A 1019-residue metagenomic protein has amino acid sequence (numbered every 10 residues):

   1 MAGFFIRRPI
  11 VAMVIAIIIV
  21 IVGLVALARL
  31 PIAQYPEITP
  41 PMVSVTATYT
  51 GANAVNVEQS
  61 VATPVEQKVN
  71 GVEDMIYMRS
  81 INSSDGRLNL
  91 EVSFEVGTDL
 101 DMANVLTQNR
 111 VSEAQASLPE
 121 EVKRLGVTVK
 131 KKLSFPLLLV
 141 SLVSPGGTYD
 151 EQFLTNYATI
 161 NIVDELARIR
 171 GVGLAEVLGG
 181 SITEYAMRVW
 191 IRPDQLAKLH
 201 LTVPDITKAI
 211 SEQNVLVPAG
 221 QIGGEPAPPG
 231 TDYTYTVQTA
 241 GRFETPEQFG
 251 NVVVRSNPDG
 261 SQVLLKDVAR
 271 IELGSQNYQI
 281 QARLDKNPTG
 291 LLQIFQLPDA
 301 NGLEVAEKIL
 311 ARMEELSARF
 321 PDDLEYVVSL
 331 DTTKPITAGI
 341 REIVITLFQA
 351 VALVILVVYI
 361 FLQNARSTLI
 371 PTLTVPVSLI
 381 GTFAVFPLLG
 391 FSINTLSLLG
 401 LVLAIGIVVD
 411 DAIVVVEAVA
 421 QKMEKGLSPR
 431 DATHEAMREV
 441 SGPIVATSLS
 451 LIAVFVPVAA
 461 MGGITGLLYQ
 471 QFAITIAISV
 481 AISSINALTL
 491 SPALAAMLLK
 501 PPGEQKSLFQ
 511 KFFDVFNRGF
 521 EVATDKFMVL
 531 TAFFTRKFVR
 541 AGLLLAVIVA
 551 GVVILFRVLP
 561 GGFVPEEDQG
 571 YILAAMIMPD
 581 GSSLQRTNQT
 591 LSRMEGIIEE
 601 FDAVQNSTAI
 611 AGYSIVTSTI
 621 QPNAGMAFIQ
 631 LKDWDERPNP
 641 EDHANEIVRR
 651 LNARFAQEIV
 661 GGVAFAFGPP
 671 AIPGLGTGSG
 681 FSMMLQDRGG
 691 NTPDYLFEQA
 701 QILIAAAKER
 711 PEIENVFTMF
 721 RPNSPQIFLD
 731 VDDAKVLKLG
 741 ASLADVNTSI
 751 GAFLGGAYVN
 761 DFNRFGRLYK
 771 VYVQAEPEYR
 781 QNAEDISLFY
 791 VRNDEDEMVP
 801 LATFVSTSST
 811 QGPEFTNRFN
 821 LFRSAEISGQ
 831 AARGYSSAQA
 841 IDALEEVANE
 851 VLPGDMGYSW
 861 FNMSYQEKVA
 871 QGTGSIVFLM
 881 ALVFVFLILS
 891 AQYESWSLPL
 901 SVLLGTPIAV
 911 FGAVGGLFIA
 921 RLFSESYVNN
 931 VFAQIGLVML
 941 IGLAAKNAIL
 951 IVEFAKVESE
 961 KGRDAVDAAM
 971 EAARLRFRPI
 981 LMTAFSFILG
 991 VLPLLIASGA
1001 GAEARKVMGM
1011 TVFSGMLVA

Functional and structural regions predicted by a protein language model:
M1-L30, V440, Q510-P565, R649 (+1 more regions): Signature of alpha-helical transmembrane segments and their immediate interfacial
A2, I405-V419, V440-A460, L467-F513 (+7 more regions): Transmembrane alpha-helices and their membrane-interface boundaries in multi-pass membrane transporters and channels
I10, I17-N53, S112-E121, P387 (+8 more regions): Transmembrane helices with small-residue packing motifs
M13, V20, V25, R29 (+16 more regions): Surface-exposed amphipathic alpha-helical segments in non-transmembrane regions that serve as interaction surfaces
V22-R29, Q34, A352-Q421, S428 (+6 more regions): Hydrophobic transmembrane alpha-helices and their membrane-interface caps in long multi-pass transport proteins
V45, L166, F472, P907 (+2 more regions): Structured binding elements
G179-G180, Y185, W190, Q195 (+13 more regions): Juxtamembrane "pre-transmembrane" interface segments
S329, I336, I340, V416 (+5 more regions): Helix-loop junctions and hydrophobic alpha-helical segments within the transmembrane domains of large membrane
